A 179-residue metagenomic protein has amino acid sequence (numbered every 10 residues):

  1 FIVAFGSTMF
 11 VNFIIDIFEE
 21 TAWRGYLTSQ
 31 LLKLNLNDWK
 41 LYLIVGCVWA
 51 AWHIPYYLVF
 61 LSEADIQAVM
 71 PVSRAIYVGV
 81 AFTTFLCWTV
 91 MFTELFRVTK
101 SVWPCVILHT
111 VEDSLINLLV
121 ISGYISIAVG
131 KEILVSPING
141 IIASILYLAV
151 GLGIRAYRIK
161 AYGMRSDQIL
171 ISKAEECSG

Functional and structural regions predicted by a protein language model:
V3-T8, E63-R74: Short juxtamembrane and helix-loop transition motifs at transmembrane-helix boundaries in membrane proteins
F5, M9, F13, L43-A50 (+6 more regions): Residue-level signature of the transmembrane alpha-helical core of multi-pass small-molecule transporters
I14, L27, W88-F92, V150: Hydrophobic/aromatic residues in alpha-helical transmembrane segments
F18-A51, F60, A64, R97-S101: Membrane-interface helix/loop boundary segments of multi-pass membrane proteins
E19-W23, Y56, M91, E112: Short active-site segment of divalent metal-dependent hydrolases/proteases that encodes the spacing between
W52-L58, L115: C-terminal TM-helix exit segments that contain a strictly Trp-centered aromatic cap at the helix terminus
Q67-L134: Functionally important transmembrane alpha-helices
A75, T110-G179: C-terminal membrane module of polytopic membrane proteins
